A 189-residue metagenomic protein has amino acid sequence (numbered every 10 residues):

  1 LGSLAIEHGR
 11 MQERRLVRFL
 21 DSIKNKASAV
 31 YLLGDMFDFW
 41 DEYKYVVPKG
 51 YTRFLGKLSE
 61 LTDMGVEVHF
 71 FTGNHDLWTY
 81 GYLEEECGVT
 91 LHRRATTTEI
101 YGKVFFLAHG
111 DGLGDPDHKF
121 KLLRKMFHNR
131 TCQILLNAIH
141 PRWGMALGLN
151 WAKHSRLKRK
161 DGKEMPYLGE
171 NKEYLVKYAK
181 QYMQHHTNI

Functional and structural regions predicted by a protein language model:
L1, V104-D111: Active-site-proximal beta-strand elements of phosphoester/diester hydrolases
G2-A5, D38-D41, F71-G81, L113-D115 (+2 more regions): Active-site environment of divalent metal-dependent phosphoester hydrolases
L4-I100: Core catalytic region of metal-dependent phosphoesterases/phosphodiesterases, especially metallo-beta-lactamase-like
R10-R14, G88-V89, M165-Y178: Short, motif-level signal for alpha-helix interfacial/capping segments enriched in acidic residues and aromatics/proline
R18, E60, G81, E85 (+7 more regions): Charged/polar, solvent-exposed surface patches and flexible loops
S28-A29, K103-F105, N188: Structural motif
W40, A95, I100-V104, D117 (+1 more regions): Solvent-exposed, flexible loop/coil residues
G110-Y174: Active-site-proximal loop/helix segment associated with metal-binding centers of metalloenzymes
